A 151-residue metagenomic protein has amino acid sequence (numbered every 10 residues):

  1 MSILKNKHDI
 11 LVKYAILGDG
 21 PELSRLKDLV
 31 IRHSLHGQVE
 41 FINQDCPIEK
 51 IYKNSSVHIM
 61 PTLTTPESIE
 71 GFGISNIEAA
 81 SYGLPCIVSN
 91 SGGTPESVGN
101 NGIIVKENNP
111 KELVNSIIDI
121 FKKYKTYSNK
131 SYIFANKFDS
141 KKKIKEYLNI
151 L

Functional and structural regions predicted by a protein language model:
D9, K27, I118-I133: Conserved donor-nucleotide binding/catalytic region of nucleotide-linked donor-dependent transferases
S24-D45: Nucleotide-activated donor-binding/catalytic signature segment of Leloir-type glycosyltransferases, i.e., the conserved
Q44-D45, I51-S55: Short alpha-helical donor nucleotide-sugar binding micro-motif in glycosyltransferases
K53-S68, L84: Acidic donor-binding loop of glycosyltransferase active sites
L63-I77, P95-E96: Nucleotide-sugar-dependent
N76, S81, P85-V88: Short hydrophobic beta-strand element within catalytic cores of glycosyltransferases and related nucleotide-activated
N90, N100-P110, D119-Y124: Conserved acidic donor-binding segment of nucleotide-sugar-dependent glycosyltransferases
K125-L151: A charged, aromatic-enriched C-terminal amphipathic alpha-helix characteristic of glycosyltransferases across folds
